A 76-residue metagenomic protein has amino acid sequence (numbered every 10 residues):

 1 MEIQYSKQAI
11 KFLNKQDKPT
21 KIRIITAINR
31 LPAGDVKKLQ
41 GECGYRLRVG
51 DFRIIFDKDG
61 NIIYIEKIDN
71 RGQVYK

Functional and structural regions predicted by a protein language model:
M1-E2, I28: Short amphipathic alpha-helical segments, especially helix-boundary/capping motifs
E2-I3, P19-I22, V49-R53, D57-K76: Enriched for short, Lys/Arg-rich terminal
Q4, Q16-P19, L31-G34: Residue-level signal for short amphipathic helical patches enriched in basic/charged and nearby hydrophobic residues
Y5-A9: Basic, amphipathic "hinge/linker" alpha-helix immediately C-terminal to the N-terminal HTH DNA-binding motif
K11-K15: Surface-exposed, Lys/Arg-rich phosphate-binding patches that contact polyanionic backbones
I22-R48: A short, surface-exposed loop/turn module that caps and links secondary-structure elements
